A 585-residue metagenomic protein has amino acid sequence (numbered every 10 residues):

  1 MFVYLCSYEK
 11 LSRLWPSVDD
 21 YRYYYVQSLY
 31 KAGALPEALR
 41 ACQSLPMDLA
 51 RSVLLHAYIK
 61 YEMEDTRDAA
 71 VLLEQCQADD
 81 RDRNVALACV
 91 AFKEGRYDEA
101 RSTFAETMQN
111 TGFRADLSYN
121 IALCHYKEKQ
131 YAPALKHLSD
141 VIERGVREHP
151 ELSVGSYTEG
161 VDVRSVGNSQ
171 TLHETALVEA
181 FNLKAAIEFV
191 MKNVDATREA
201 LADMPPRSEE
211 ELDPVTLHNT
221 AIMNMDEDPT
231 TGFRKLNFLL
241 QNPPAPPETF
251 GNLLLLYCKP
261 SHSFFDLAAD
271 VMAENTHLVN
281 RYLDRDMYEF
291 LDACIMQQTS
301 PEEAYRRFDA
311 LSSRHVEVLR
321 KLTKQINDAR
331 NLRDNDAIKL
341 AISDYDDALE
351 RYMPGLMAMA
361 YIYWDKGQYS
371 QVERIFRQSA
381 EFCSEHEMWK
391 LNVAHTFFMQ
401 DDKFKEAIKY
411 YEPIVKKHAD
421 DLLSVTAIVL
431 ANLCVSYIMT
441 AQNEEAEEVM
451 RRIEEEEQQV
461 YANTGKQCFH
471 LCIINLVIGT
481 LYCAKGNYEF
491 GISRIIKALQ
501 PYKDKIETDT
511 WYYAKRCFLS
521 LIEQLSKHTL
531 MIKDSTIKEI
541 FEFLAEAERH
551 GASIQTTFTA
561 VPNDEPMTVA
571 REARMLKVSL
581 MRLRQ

Functional and structural regions predicted by a protein language model:
M1, D19-K31, S52-Y61, V85-C89 (+5 more regions): Non-membrane alpha-helical segments in proteins
M1-Y8, L14-S17, N475: N-terminal alpha-helical scaffolding segments that mark the starts of alpha-solenoid/helical-repeat architectures
F2-C6, A32-E37, M63-D68, G95-S102 (+4 more regions): Structural signature of tandem alpha-helical TPR/SEL1-like repeats, specifically the intra-repeat loop/turn
L11-W15, A38-D48, A69-D79, F104-M108 (+5 more regions): Alpha-helix C-terminal capping segments
R13-V85, F92-E94, E99: A generic tandem-repeat structural signature
A115-S208, L212, N224-K235, P243-Q585: Eukaryotic alpha-helical solenoid repeat scaffolds
